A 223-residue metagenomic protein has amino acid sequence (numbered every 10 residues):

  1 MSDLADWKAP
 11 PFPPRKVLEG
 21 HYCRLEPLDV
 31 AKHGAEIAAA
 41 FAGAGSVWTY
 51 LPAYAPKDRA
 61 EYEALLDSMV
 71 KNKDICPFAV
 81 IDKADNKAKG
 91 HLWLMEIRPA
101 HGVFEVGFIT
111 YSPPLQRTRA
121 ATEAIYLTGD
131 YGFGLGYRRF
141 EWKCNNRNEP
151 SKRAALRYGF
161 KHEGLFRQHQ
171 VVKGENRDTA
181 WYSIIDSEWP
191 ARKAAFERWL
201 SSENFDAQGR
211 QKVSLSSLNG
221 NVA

Functional and structural regions predicted by a protein language model:
M1-T118, Y131, L135, E175-A180 (+2 more regions): GNAT-family acyltransferases
A121: Glycine-rich acyl-CoA binding loop
T128: Flexible ATP-lid and adjacent glycine-rich G1/G2 motifs of the Bergerat
F133-C144: Conserved GNAT acetyl-CoA-binding A-motif
W142-K152: Conserved beta-strand-loop-alpha-helix junction that forms the acyl-donor binding cleft
A154-A155, Y182: Conserved active-site tyrosine of GNAT-family acetyltransferases
K161-E175: Conserved catalytic-core motifs of GNAT/GCN5-like acyltransferases
